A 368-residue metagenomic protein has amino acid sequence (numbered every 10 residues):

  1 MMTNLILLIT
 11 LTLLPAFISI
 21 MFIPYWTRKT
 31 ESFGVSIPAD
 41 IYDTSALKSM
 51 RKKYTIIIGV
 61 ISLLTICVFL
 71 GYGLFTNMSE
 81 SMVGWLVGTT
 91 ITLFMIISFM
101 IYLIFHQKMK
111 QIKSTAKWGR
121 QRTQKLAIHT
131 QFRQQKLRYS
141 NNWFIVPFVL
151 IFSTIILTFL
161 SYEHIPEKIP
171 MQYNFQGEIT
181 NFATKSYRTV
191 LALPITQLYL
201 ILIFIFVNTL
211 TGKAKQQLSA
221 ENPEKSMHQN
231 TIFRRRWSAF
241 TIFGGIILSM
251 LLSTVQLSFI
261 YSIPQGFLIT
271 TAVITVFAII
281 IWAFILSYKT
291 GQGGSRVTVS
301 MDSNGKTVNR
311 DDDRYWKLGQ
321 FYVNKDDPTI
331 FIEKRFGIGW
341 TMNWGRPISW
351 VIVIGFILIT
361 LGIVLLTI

Functional and structural regions predicted by a protein language model:
M1-K125, S140-F148, I155-K168, S186 (+2 more regions): Transmembrane-helix bundle segments that line or gate the permeation/cavity pathway in multi-pass membrane proteins
M21-G34, R122, L126, K289-G345: Membrane-proximal soluble regions of multi-pass membrane proteins
P24-W26, G84-R122, Q176-Q197, H228-R236 (+2 more regions): Alpha-helical transmembrane segments and their immediate juxtamembrane interface regions
I41-D43, G119-L137, P223-I232, I338: Membrane-interfacial, low-structure loops and terminal tails that flank and connect transmembrane helices in multi-pass
I41-K53, E178-T184, T231-R235, I330-P347: Membrane interfacial helix-start motif at the N-side
L70-S79, L257-S262, I368: Juxtamembrane "helix-exit" motif on the non-cytosolic side of transmembrane helices
N142-I145, V149-E167, K185-G294, I363: Conserved nucleotide- and phosphate/pyrophosphate-binding catalytic cores in adenylate/nucleotidyl-handling enzymes
N142-S153, N343-I368: Final/C-terminal transmembrane alpha-helix of multipass membrane proteins
